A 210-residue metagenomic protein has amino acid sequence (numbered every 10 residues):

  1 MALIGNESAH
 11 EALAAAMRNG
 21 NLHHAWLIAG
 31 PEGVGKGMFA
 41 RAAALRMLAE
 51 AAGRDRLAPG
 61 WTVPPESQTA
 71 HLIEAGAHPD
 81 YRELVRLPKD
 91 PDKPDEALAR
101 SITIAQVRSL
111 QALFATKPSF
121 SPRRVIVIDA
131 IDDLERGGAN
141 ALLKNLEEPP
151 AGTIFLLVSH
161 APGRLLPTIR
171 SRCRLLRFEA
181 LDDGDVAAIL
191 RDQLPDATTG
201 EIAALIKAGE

Functional and structural regions predicted by a protein language model:
M1-G137: Clamp-loader machinery-focused feature within the broader ASCE/P-loop NTPase space
I4-E7, P88-E210: Non-catalytic interfacial helical region
